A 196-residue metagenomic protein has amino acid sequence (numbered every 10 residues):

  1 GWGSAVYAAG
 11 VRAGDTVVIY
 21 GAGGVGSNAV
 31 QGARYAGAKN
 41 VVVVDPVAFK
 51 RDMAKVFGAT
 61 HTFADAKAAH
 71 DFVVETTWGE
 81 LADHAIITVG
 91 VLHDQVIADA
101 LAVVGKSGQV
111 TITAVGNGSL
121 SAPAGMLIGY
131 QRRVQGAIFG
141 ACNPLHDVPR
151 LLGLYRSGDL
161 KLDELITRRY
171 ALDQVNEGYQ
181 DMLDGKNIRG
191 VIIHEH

Functional and structural regions predicted by a protein language model:
G1, A33, A54, D83 (+5 more regions): Residue-level signal for nonpolar/aromatic packing positions in well-ordered secondary structure
G1-A68: Mid-domain Rossmann-like dinucleotide-binding core that forms the NAD(H)/NADP(H) cofactor-binding site
A9-R12, D52-M53, F57-R133, H196: Glycine-rich cofactor phosphate-binding loops and adjacent beta1-alpha1 units of small-molecule cofactor enzyme domains
V18, V42, Q109-T111, Q135 (+1 more regions): Structural detector of well-ordered beta-strand residues that form the stable sheet scaffold of enzyme domains
G37-K39, L81, D159-E164: A local structural motif
V47, G116, G140: Residues in the short beta-alpha loop(s) of Rossmann-like NAD(P)-binding domains
T62, V134-G136, L165, R169: Conserved beta-strand scaffold positions in the cores of enzyme catalytic domains, especially in NTP/NDP-utilizing
K67-A68, E75, I97-A102, K106 (+2 more regions): C-terminal hydrophobic helical "lid"/dimerization subdomain of Rossmann-like NAD(P)H-dependent oxidoreductases
